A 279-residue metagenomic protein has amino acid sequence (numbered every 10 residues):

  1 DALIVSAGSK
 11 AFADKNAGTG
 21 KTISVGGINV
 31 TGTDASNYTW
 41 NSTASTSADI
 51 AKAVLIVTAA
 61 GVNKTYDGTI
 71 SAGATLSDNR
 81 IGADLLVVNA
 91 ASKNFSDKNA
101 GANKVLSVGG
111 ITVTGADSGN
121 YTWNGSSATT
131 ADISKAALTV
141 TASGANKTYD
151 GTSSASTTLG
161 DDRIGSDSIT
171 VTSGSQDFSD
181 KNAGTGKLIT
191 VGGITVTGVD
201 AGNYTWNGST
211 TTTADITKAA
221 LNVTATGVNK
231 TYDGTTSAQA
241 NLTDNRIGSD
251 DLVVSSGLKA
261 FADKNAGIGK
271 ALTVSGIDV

Functional and structural regions predicted by a protein language model:
D1-V279: Short loop/turn motifs that initiate or flank beta-strands
